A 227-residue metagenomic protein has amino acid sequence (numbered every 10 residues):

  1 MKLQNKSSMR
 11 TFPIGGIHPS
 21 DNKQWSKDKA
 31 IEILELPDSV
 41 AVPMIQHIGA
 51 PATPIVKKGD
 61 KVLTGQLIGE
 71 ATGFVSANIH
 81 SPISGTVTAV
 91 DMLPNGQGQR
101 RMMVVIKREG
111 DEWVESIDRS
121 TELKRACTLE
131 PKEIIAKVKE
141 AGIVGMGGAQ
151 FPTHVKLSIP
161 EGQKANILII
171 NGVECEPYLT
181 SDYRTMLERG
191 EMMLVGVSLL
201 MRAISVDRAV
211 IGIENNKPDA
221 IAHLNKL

Functional and structural regions predicted by a protein language model:
M1-Y178, Y183-L194, L199-L227: Well-ordered secondary-structure scaffolds
